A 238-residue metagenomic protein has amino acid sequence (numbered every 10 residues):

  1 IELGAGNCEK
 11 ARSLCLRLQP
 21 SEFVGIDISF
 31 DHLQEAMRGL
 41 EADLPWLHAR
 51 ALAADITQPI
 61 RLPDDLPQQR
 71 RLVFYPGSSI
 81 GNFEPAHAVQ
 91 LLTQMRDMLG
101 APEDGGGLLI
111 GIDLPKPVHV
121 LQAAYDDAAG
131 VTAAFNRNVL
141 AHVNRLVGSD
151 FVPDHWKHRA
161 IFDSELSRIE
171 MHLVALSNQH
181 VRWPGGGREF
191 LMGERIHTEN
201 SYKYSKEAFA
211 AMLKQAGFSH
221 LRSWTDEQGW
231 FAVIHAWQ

Functional and structural regions predicted by a protein language model:
N7-Q19: Conserved SAM-binding loop of SAM-dependent methyltransferases across substrates and taxa, primarily the Class I
E22-D27: Conserved SAM-binding motif I beta-strand of class I
S29-D31: Conserved SAM/SAH-binding beta-strand->alpha-helix loop
L44-Q58: Conserved SAM-binding strand-loop segment of SAM-dependent methyltransferases
N82-D97: A short, conserved alpha-helix within the catalytic core of class I
D97-P115: Conserved beta-strand signature within the Rossmann-like core of class I S-adenosyl-L-methionine
V120-A216: Substrate-binding/catalytic lobe of Class I Rossmann-like enzymes that use SAM or dcSAM, i.e., the mid-to-C-terminal
A175, D226-Q238: Core SAM-dependent methyltransferase catalytic element
